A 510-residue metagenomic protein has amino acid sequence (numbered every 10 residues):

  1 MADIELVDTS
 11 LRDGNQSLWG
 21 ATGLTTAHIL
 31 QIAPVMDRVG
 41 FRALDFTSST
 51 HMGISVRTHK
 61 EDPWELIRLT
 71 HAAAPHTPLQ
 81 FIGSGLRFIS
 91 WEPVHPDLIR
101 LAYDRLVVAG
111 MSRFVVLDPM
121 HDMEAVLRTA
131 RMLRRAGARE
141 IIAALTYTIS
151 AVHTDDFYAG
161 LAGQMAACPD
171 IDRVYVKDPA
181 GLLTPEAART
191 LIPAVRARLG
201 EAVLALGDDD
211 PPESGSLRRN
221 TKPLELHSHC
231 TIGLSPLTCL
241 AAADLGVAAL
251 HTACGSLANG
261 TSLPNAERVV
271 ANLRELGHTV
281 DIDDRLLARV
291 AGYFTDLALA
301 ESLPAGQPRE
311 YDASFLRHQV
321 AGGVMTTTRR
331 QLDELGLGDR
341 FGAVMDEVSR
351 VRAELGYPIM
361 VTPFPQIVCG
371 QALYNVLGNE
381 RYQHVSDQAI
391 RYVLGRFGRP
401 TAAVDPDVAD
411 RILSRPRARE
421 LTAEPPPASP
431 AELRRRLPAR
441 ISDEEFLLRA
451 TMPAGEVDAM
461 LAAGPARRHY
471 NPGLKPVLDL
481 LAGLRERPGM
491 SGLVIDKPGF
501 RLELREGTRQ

Functional and structural regions predicted by a protein language model:
M1-T22, A74-W91, V108, A138-I149 (+2 more regions): N-terminal small/glycine-rich loop or linker at the start of catalytic domains across soluble metabolic enzymes
G14, V116, V174, G246 (+2 more regions): Conserved, mostly hydrophobic/aromatic
D37-R38, A43-I54, R309-D312, Q319 (+1 more regions): Terminal or standalone catalytic/regulatory effector modules within metabolic enzymes and repeat proteins
A43, T47-G163, A180-L183: Active-site beta->alpha loop and helix N-cap motifs at the rims of alpha/beta catalytic domains
R57-I82, R131-A143, R189-D208, E213-L224 (+1 more regions): Alpha-helix-loop-beta-strand connector modules within alpha/beta enzyme cores
F157-L161, I232-L245: Catalytic cores of alpha/beta
L237, V270-L273, V280-L337: Core active-site phosphate/anionic-ligand binding loop and the adjoining beta-turn-alpha structural block in enzyme
L245-L263: Glycine-rich phosphate-binding active-site loops on the catalytic face of alpha/beta enzymes
